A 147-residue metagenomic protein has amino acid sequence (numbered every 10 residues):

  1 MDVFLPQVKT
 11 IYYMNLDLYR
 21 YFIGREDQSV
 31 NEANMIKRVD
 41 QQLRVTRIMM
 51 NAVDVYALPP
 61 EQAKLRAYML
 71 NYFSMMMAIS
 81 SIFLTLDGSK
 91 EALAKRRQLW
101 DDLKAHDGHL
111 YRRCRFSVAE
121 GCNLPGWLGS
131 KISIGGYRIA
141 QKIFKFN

Functional and structural regions predicted by a protein language model:
M1-V3, D40: Acidic donor-binding loop at a coil-to-helix junction in glycosyltransferase catalytic cores that engages
Q7, A52, F83: Active-site catalytic microenvironments for nucleophilic, acid-base chemistry
T10-V45, D87-A94: Nucleotide-sugar-dependent glycosyltransferase catalytic core
Q41-A67, H109-R113: C-terminal, non-catalytic tails of nucleotide-sugar-dependent glycosyltransferases
A63-N71, L93-R97: Short, charged, amphipathic alpha-helical segments
A67-I82: Amphipathic alpha-helical repeat scaffolds of TPR domains
T85-N147: Membrane-interface aromatic/basic loop that binds lipid-linked glycans or pyrophosphate carriers, typified by
